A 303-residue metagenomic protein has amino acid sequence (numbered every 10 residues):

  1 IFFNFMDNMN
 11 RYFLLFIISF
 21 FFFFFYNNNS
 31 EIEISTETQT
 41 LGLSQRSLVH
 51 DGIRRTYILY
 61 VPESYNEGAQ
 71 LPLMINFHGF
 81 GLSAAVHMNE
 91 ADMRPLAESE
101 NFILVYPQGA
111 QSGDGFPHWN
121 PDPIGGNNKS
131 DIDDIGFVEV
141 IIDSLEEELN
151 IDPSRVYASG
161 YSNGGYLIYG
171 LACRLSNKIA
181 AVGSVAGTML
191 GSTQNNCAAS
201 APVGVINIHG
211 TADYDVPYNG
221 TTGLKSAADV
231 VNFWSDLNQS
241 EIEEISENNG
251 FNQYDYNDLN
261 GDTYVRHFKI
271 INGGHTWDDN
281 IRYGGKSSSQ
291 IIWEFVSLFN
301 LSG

Functional and structural regions predicted by a protein language model:
Y12-F20: Sec-dependent N-terminal signal peptides
F21-L73, A85-A91, S99, S130 (+9 more regions): A domain-start/cap signature at the N-terminus of enzymes
Y65-G115, G191-S192, D215-P217, T276-W277: Short substrate-entry loop that stabilizes the transition state in hydrolases
I75-G79, A186, H209-G210, I271: The conserved beta1-alpha1 loop
Q108-D133: Cap/lid segment of the alpha/beta-hydrolase catalytic domain
G126-L149, G170: Alpha/beta-hydrolase active-site loop
G204-I208, L224-S226, L237-G303: C-terminal catalytic histidine-bearing segment of alpha/beta-hydrolase fold enzymes
Y214-S226: Conserved alpha/beta-hydrolase "acid-adjacent" motif
